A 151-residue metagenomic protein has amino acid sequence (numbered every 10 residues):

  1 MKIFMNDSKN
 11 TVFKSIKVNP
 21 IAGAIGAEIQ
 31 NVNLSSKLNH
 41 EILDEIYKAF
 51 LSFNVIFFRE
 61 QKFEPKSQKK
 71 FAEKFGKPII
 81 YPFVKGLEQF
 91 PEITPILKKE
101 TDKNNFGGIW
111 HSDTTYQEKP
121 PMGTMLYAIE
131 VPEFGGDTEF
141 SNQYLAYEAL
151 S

Functional and structural regions predicted by a protein language model:
K2-S151: Non-heme Fe(II) oxygenase catalytic core, chiefly the N-lobe of the double-stranded beta-helix
